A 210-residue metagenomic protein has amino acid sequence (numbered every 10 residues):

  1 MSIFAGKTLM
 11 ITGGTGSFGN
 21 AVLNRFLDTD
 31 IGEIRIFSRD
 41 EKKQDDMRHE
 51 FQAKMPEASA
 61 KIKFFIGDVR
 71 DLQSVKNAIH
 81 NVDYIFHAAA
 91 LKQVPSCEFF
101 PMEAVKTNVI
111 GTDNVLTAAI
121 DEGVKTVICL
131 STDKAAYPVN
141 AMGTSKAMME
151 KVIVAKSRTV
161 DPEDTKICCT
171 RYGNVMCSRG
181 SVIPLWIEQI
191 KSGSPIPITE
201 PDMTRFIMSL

Functional and structural regions predicted by a protein language model:
K7-T29: N-terminal Rossmann NAD(P)H-binding glycine-rich loop of SDR-like oxidoreductase domains
T12, I79-A88, C129: Rossmann-fold scaffold of SDR-type NAD(P)-dependent oxidoreductases
D30-D46: Conserved glycine-rich Rossmann-like NAD(P)H-binding loop of the short-chain dehydrogenase/reductase
S38, F65-I66, K106: Conserved residues in the N-terminal Rossmann fold of short-chain dehydrogenase/reductase
K63-Y84: Conserved Rossmann-fold cofactor-binding substructure of NAD(P)-dependent oxidoreductases
H87, L91-K151, A155, T165-I167: Conserved Rossmann-fold NAD(P)-dependent oxidoreductase catalytic core, especially the SDR/UDP-sugar
C97, P162, L185-M208: A conserved pocket-lining segment of Rossmann-fold NAD(P)-dependent short-chain dehydrogenase/reductase
A141, A147, E163, V175-P184 (+1 more regions): Glycine/proline-rich active-site loop of Rossmann-fold NAD(P)-dependent oxidoreductases
